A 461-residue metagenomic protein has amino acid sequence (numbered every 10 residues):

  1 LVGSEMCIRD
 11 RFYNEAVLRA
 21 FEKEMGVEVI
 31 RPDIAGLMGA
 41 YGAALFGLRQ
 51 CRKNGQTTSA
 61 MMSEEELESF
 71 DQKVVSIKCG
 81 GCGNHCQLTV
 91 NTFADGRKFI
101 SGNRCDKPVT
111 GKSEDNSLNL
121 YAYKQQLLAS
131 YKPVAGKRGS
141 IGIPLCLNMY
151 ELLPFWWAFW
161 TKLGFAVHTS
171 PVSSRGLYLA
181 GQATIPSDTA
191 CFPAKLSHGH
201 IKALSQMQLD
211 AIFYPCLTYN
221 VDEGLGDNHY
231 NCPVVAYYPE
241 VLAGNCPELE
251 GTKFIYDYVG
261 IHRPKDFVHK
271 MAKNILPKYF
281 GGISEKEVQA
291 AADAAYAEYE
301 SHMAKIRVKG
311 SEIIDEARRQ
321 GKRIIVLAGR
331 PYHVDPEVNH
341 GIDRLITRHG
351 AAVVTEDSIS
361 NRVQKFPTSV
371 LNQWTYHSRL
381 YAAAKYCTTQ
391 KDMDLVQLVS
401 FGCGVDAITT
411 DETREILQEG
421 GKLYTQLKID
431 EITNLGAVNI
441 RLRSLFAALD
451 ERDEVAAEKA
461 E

Functional and structural regions predicted by a protein language model:
L1-I8: Short, small-residue-biased leader/transition segments that mark boundaries at the very start of proteins
R9-G26: Acidic-glycine-rich active-site phosphate/pyrophosphate-binding loop
F12, A35-M38: Short beta->alpha linker loops
M25, G39, L48-R52: Hydrophobic/aromatic-enriched cytosolic interaction surfaces used to assemble or bind macromolecules
V27-A35: A short glycine/serine-rich beta->alpha loop
D33-I34, G47-E461: An N-terminal assembly and electron-transfer interface module characteristic of large anaerobic redox and radical
A43-A44: Catalytic cores of nucleotide-enabled group-transfer and carboxylate-activating enzymes in metabolic and assembly-line
